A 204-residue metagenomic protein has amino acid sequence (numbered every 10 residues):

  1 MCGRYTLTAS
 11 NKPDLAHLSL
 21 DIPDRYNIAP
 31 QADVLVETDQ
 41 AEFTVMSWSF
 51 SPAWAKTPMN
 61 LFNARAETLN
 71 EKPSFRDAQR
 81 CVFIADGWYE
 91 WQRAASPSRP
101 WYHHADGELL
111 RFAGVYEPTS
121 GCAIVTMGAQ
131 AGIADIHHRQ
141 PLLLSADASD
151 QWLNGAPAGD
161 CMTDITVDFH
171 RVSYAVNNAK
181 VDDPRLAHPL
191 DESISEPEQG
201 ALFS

Functional and structural regions predicted by a protein language model:
M1-S204: Short linear sequence motif anchored by a di-proline
